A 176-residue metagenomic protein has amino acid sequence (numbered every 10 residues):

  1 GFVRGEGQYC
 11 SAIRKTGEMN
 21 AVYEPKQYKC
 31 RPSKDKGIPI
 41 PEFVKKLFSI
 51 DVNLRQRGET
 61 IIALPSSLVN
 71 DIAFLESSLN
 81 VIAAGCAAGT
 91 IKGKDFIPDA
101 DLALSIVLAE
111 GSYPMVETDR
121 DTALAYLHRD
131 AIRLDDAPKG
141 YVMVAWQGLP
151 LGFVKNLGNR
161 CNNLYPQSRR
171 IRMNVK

Functional and structural regions predicted by a protein language model:
G1: Acidic, glycine-rich loop-and-beta core segments that form the ion-binding/anion-interacting portion of active sites
R4-A12, T16-K176: Polybasic, low-complexity RNA-engagement segments
